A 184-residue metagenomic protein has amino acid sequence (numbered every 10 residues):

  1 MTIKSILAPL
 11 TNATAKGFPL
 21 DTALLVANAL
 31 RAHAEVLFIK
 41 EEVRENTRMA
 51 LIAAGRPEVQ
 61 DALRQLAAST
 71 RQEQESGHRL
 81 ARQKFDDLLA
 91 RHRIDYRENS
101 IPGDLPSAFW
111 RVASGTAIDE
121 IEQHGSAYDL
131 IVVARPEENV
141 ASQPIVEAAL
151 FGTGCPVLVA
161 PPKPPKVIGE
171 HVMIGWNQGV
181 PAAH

Functional and structural regions predicted by a protein language model:
M1, V43-R44, I52, S69-I131: Structural beta-alpha unit
M1-A67, P164, I168-H184: Small/aliphatic-rich secondary-structure junction motif
K16, L20-T22, W110-V112, I118-P165: Gly/Ser-rich helix-loop-strand patches that form or flank binding pockets for ribonucleotide-derived cofactors
A32-H33, I94, C155: Short glycine/serine/threonine/alanine-rich loop segments
A53-G55, L80-A90, Q143-C155, A183-H184: Short secondary-structure transition/capping segments
P106, I145-A148, E170-W176: Acidic/glycine-enriched edge-of-secondary-structure segments
